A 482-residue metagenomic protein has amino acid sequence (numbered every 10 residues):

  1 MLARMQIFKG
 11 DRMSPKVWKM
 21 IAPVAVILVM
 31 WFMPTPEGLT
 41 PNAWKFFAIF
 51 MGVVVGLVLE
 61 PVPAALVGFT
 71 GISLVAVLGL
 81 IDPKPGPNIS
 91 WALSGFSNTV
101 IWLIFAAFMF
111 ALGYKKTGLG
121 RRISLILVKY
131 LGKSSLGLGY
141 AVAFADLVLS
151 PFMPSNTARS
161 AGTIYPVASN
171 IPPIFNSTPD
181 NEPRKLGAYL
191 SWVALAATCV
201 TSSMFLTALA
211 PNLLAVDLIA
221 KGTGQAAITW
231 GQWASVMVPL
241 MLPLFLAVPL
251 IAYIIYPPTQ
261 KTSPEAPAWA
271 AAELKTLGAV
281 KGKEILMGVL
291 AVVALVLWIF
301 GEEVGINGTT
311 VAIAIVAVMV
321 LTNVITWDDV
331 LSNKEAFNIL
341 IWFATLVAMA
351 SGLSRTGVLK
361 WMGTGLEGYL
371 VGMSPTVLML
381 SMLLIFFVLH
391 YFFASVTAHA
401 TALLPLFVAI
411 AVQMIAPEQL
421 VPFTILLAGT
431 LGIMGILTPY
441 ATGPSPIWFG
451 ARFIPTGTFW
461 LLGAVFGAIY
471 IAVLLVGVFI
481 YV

Functional and structural regions predicted by a protein language model:
L2-W31, K116-L119, N156-S160, F175-G278 (+1 more regions): Juxtamembrane and boundary regions of transmembrane helices in multi-pass small-molecule transporters and channels
I7-K9, T35, L66, T70-T178 (+3 more regions): Membrane-embedded alpha-helical segments and adjacent helix-loop junctions characteristic of multi-pass solute
G10-P15, E37-W44, L57-P61, P87-T99 (+5 more regions): Interfacial loop-to-helix junctions that mark the boundaries of transmembrane helices in multi-pass membrane
M20-I21, F46-F47, M51, L66-F69 (+10 more regions): Hydrophobic alpha-helical transmembrane segments
P36-P41, M51-T70, A92, F245-L246 (+3 more regions): Flexible hinge motifs at transmembrane-helix junctions and intramembrane kinks/re-entrant loops in multi-pass membrane
G38-A48, S97-A106, I306-V316, L366-L378 (+1 more regions): Structural signature of hydrophobic alpha-helical transmembrane segments
V55-A64, A145-S155, L195-L206, L297-E302 (+2 more regions): Transmembrane alpha-helix interface/packing and boundary motifs in multi-pass membrane proteins, characterized by
I104, L136-S150, N176-T201, A227-W233 (+2 more regions): Alpha-helical transmembrane segments of multi-pass membrane proteins
